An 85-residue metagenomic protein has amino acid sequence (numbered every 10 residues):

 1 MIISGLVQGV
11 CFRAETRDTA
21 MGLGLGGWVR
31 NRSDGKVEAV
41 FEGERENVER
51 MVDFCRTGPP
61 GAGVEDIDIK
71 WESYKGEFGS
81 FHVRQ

Functional and structural regions predicted by a protein language model:
M1-Q85: Intrinsically disordered, low-complexity, mixed-charge
